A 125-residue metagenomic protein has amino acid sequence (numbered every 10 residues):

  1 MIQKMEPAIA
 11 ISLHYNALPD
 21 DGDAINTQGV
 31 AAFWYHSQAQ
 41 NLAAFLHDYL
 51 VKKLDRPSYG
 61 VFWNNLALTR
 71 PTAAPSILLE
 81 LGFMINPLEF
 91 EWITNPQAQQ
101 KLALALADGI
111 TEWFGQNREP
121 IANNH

Functional and structural regions predicted by a protein language model:
M1-H125: Active-site-proximal helix/loop segments of hydrolytic enzymes
